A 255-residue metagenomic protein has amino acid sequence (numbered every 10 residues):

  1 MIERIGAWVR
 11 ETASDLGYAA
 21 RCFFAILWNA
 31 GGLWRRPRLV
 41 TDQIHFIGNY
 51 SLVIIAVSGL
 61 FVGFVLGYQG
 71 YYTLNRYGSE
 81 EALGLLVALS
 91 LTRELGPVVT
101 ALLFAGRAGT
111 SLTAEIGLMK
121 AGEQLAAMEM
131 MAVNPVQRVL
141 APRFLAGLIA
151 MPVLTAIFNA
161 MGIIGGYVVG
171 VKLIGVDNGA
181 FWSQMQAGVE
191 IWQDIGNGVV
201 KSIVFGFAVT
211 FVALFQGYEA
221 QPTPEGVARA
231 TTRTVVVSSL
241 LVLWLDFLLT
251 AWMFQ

Functional and structural regions predicted by a protein language model:
M1-V40, G217-Q221: Short, membrane-interfacial amphipathic segments enriched in basic
G32-V57, V236-S239: Membrane-interface helix starts
Q43, N134-T155, A230: Start (N-cap) of specific transmembrane helices in multi-pass transporter permeases
F46, Y50, I54, S58 (+3 more regions): Loop-to-helix entry region at the N-terminal start of transmembrane alpha-helices in multi-pass membrane transporters
I54-Q69: Hydrophobic alpha-helical transmembrane segments of multi-pass membrane transport/permease proteins
Q69-T92, A160-I203, F207, F211-T231 (+1 more regions): Membrane-interfacial helix-loop-helix connectors in multipass membrane proteins
I116-A141, P224-V227: Short cytoplasmic-facing helical segments at TM-TM junctions of multi-pass membrane proteins
V227, R233-T250: Final/C-terminal transmembrane alpha-helix of multipass membrane proteins
